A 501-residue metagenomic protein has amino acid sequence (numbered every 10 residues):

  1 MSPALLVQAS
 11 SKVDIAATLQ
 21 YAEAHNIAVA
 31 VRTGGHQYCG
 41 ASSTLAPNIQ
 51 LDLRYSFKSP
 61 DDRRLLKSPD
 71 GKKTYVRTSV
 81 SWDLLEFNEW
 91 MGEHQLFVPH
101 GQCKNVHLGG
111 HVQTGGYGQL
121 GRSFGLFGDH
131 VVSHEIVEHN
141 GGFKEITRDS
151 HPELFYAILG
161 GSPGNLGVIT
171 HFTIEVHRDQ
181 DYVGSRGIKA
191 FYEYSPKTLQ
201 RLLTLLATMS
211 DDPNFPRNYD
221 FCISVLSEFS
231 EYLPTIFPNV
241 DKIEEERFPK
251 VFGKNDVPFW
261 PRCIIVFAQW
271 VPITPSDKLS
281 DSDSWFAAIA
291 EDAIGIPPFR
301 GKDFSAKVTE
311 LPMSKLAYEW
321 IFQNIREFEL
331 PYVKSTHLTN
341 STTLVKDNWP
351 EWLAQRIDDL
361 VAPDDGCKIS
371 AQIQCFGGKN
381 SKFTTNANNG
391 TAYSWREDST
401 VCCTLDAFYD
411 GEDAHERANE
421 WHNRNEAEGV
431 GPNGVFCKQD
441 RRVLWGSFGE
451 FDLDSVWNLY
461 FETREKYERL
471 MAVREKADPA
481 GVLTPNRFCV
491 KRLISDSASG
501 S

Functional and structural regions predicted by a protein language model:
M1-S501: Soluble FAD-dependent oxygen oxidases
